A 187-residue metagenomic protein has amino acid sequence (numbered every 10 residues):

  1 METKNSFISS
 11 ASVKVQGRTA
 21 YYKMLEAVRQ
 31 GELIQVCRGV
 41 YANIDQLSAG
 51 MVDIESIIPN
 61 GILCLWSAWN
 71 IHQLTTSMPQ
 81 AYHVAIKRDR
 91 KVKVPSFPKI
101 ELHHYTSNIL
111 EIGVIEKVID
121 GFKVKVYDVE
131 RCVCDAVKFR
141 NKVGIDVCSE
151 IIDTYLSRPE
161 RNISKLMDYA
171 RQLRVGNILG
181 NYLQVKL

Functional and structural regions predicted by a protein language model:
E2: Active-site loop and adjoining helix of the penicillin-binding protein/serine DD-peptidase-beta-lactamase fold
N5-V15, K23, V28, V36 (+1 more regions): Nucleic-acid-binding surface
G31: Glycine-centered, phosphate/nucleic-acid-interacting loop/turn motifs that mediate DNA/RNA or nucleotide
